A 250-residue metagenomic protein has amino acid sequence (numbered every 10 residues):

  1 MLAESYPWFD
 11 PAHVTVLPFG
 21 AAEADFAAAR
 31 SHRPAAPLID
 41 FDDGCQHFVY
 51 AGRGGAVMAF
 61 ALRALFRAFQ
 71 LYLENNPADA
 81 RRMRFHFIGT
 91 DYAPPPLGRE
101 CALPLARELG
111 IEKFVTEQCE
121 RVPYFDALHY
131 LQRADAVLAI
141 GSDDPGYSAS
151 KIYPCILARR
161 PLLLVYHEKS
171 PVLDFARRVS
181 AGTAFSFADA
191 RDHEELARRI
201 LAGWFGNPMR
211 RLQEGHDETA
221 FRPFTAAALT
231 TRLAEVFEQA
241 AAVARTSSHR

Functional and structural regions predicted by a protein language model:
M1-H13: A short, active-site helix/loop in glycosyltransferases that binds the activated sugar's phosphate group
F19-G20: Carbohydrate-associated surface elements
A28-H47, N75-A78, P208: Nucleotide-sugar donor-binding and catalytic loop/hinge architecture of NDP-sugar-dependent glycosyltransferases
I39-A59, F66, L229: Conserved donor-binding/catalytic core segment of Leloir-type glycosyltransferases
R82, F87-D91, P96-R121: Nucleotide-activated donor-binding/catalytic signature segment of Leloir-type glycosyltransferases, i.e., the conserved
F114, H129-P145: Acidic donor-binding loop of glycosyltransferase active sites
H167-W204: Change "using UDP/GDP/dTDP sugars" to "using nucleotide sugars
A188-E195, P208-Q239: A charged, aromatic-enriched C-terminal amphipathic alpha-helix characteristic of glycosyltransferases across folds
